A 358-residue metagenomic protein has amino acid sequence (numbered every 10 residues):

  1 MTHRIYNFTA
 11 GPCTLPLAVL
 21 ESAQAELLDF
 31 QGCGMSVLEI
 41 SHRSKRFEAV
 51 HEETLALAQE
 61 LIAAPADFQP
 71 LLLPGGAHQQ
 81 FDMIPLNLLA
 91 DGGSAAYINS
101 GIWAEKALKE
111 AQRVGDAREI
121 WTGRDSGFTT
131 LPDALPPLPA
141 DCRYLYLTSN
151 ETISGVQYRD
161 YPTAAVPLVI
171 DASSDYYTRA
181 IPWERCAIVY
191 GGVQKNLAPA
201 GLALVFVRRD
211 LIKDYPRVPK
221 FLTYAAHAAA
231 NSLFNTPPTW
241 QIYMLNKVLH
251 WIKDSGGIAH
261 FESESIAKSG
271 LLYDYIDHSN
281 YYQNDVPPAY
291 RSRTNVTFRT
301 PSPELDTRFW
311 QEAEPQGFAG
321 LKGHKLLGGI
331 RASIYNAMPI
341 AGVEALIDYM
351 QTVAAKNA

Functional and structural regions predicted by a protein language model:
M1-I5, P315, G328-A358: PLP-dependent enzyme catalytic core of the Aspartate aminotransferase-like
R4-L55: A glycine-/small-polar-enriched, mobile loop at the entrance of the PLP active site in fold-type I
G11, A111, G123-Y177: Active-site phosphate-binding strand-loop segment of PLP-dependent enzymes
G34-M83, N87, I102, E110: Conserved N-terminal alpha-helix of the aminotransferase class I/II PLP-enzyme fold
H78-R143: PLP-dependent aminotransferase-like
V169, W183-Q194: Conserved active-site segment immediately N-terminal to the catalytic lysine that forms the internal aldimine
V193-Y273, P287, K356-A358: Active-site C-terminal subdomain of aminotransferase-like
Y282-A313: Conserved PLP-binding catalytic core of the aspartate aminotransferase-like
